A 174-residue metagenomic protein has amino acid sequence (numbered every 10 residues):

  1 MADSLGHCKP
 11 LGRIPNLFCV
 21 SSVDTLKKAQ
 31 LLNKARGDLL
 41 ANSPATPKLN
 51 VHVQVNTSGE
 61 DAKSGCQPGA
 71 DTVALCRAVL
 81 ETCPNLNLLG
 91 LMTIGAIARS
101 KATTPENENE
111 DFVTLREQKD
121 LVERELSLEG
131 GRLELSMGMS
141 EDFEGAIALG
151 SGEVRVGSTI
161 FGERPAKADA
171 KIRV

Functional and structural regions predicted by a protein language model:
M1-E141, L149, F161-E163: Conserved alpha/beta-domain cores
E144: Short alpha-helical basic/polar micro-motif
I147-V174: C-terminal helical cap(s) of enzyme catalytic domains, especially alpha/beta-barrels
